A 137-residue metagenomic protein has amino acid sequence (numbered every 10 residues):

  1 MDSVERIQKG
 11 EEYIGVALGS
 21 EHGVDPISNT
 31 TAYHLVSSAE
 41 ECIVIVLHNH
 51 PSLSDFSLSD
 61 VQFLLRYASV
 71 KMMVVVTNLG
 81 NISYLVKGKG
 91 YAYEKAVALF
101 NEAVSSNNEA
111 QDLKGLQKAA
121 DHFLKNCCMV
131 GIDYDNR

Functional and structural regions predicted by a protein language model:
M1-V16, M73-V76: Short beta-strand scaffold segments in enzyme catalytic cores
D2, S28, V36-S38, S52 (+2 more regions): Serine/threonine-rich low-complexity intrinsically disordered regions
G10-N29, S83-K89, A98: Short amphipathic beta-strand/extended segments with alternating polar/hydrophobic composition
L18-S69: Short HxH-centered metal-ligating active-site micro-motif
S69-R137: Divalent-metal-activated hydrolytic enzyme cores
